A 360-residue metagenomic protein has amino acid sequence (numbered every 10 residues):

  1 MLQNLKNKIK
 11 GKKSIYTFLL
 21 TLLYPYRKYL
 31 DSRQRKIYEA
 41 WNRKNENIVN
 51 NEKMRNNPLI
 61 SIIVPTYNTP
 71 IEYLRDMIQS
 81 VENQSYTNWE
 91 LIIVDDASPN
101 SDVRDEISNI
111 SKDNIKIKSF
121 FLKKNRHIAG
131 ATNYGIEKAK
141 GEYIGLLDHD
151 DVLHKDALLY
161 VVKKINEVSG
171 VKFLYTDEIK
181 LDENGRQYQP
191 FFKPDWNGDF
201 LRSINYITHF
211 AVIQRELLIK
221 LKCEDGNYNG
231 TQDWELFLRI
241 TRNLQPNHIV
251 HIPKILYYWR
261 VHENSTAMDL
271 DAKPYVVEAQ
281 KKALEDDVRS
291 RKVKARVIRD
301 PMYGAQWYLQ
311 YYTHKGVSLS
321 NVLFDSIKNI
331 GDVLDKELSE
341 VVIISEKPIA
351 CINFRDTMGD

Functional and structural regions predicted by a protein language model:
K10-S80, R299-E340, P348: N-proximal low-complexity "stem/linker" segments adjacent to membrane-targeting elements
R75-Q79, V103-D105, N133, G141 (+2 more regions): Short alpha-helix within the catalytic core of nucleotide-sugar-dependent glycosyltransferases
I78, E82-F121, L338-S339, S345-G359: Acidic donor-binding segment of Leloir-type glycosyltransferases
L122-A139: Glycine-rich, basic loop-to-helix element that forms the pyrophosphate-binding segment of sugar-nucleotide handling
R126, D151-V152, E178, P348: Acidic metal-phosphate-binding loop of nucleotide-sugar-dependent transferases
I144: Short aromatic/hydrophobic "clamp" motif used to bind/position activated sugar donors
V152, D156-Y188: Conserved donor NDP-sugar-binding/catalytic core segment of glycosyltransferases
N197-E285: Conserved nucleotide-sugar donor-binding catalytic segment
